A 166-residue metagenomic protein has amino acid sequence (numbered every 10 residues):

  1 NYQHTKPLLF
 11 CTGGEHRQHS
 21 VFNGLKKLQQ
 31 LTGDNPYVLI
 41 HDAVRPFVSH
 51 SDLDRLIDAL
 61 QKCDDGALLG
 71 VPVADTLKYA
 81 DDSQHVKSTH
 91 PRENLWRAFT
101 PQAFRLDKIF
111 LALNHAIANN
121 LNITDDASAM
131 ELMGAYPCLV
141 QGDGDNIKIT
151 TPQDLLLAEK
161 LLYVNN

Functional and structural regions predicted by a protein language model:
N1-N35, I117-N119: Conserved N-terminal catalytic core of the sugar/cofactor nucleotidyltransferase
L8-L9, W96, C138, I147-K148: Structural signal for short hydrophobic segments within the conserved structured cores of catalytic domains across
R17, A43-F47: Acidic metal-phosphate-binding loop of nucleotide-sugar-dependent transferases
G24, D42, P72, R105 (+1 more regions): Residue-level signal for inorganic ion chemistry
Q29-Q30, Q61, Y163: Residue-level signal for alpha-helix termini/capping positions
V38: Short aromatic/hydrophobic "clamp" motif used to bind/position activated sugar donors
F47-V140: Conserved core of the sugar-phosphate nucleotidyltransferase
N146-N166: Hydrophobic helical membrane-anchoring modules
